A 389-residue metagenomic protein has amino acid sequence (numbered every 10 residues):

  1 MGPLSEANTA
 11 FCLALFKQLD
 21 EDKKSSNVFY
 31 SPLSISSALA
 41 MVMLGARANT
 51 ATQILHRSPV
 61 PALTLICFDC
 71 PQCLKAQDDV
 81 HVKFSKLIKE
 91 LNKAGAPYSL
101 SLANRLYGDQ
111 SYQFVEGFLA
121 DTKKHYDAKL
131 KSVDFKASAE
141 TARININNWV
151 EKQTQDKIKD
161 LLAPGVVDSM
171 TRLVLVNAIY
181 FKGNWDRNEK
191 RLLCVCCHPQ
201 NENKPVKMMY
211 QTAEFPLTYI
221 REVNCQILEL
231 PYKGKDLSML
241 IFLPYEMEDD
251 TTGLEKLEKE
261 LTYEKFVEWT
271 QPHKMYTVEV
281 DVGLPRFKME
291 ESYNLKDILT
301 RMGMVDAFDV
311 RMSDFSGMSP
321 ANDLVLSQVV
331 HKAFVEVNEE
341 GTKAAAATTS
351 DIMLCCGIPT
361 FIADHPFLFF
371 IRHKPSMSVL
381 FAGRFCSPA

Functional and structural regions predicted by a protein language model:
M1-Q53, L74, K152, D156 (+2 more regions): Flexible propeptides and autoinhibitory/regulatory segments associated with cysteine proteases
C12, N224-I227, K332, D364-L368: Short glycine-rich loop/turn motifs
A40, S238-I241, F370, F381-A382: Structural recognition of the beta-strand scaffold that forms the well-ordered cores of secreted hydrolase catalytic
M43-R47, A62, Q110-F114: Short alpha-helix boundary/capping elements
A48-K75: Primarily short, surface-exposed interaction patches in extracytoplasmic proteins
L65-L254, F266-L354: Non-catalytic, conformational "gating/processing" segments within enzyme and secreted inhibitor domains
E260-T262, F266: Internal maturation/activation junctions in enzymes
A333-A389: C-terminal soluble interaction/assembly domains
